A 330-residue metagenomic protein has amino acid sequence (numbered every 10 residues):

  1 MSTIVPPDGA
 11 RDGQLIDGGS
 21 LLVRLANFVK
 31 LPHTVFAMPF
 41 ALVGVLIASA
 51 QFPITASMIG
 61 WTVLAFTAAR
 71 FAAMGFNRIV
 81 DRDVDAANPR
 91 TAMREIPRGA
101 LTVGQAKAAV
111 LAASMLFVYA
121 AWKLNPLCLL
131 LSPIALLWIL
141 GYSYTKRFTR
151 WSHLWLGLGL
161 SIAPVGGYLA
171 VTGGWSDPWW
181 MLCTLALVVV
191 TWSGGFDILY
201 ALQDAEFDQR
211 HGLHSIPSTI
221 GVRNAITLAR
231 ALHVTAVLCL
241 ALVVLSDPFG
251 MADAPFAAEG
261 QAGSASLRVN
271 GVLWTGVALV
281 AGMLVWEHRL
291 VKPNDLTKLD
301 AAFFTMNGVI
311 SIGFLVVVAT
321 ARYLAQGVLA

Functional and structural regions predicted by a protein language model:
S2-V23, R78-L101, D197-R223, L290-L299: Cytosolic, membrane-interface loops and tails of multi-pass inner-membrane proteins
T3, G19-V23, T235, A241-A330: Extended hydrophobic alpha-helices typical of membrane-associated regions
G19, V23-A26, T34, T55-A56 (+7 more regions): Membrane-interface helix-boundary signature
L22, A26-N27, L64, R94-W180 (+4 more regions): Intramembrane alpha-helical segments
K30-I47, G157, S161, S311 (+1 more regions): The first (N-terminal) embedded transmembrane alpha-helix
F40-V43, I47-V80, R90, S114-W122 (+4 more regions): Membrane-embedded alpha-helical segments that form the functional core of polytopic membrane enzymes, especially those
S49-P53, R82-D85, W122-L129, Y144-W151 (+6 more regions): Transmembrane helix-loop junctions in multipass membrane proteins, especially transporters and channels
G60-L64, R82-P133, R210-L273, V317: Multi-pass membrane catalytic core of lipid/isoprenoid biosynthesis enzymes
